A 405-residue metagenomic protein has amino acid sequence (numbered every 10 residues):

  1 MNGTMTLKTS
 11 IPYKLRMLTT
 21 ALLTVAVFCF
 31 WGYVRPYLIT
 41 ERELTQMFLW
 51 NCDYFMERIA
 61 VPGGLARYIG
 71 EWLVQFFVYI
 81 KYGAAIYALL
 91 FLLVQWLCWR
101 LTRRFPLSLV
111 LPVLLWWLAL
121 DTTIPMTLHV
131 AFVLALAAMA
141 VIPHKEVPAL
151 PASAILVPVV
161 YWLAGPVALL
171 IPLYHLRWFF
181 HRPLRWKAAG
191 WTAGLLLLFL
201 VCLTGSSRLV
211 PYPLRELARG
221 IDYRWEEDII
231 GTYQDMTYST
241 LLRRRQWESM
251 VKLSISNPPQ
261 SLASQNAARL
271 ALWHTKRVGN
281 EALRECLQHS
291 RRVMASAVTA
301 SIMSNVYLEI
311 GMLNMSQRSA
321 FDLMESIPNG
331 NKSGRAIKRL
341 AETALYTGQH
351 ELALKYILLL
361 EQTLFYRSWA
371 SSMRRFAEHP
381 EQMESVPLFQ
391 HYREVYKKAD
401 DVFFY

Functional and structural regions predicted by a protein language model:
M1-V27: Start-transfer (signal-anchor) and selected internal transmembrane alpha helices of multi-pass inner/ER membrane
Y13-L15, R182-A193: Membrane-interfacial entry segments at the cytosolic side of transmembrane helices
P36-F76, L114-I124, C202-W225: Membrane-interfacial interhelical loops
E41-T45, M56-G63, V78, G83 (+3 more regions): Membrane-interface micro-motifs in multi-pass membrane enzymes
G70-G83, V94: Juxtamembrane segments of multi-pass membrane glycosylation machinery that transfer sugars from lipid-linked donors
L90-L101, L134-P143, L176-R177: Transmembrane alpha-helical segments
T122-T127, K145-P183, G194-G205: Transmembrane helices and adjacent periplasmic/lumenal helix-loop junctions of polyprenol-phosphate-dependent
W225-V395: Soluble catalytic regions of membrane-associated enzymes that act on cell-envelope and secretory-pathway components
